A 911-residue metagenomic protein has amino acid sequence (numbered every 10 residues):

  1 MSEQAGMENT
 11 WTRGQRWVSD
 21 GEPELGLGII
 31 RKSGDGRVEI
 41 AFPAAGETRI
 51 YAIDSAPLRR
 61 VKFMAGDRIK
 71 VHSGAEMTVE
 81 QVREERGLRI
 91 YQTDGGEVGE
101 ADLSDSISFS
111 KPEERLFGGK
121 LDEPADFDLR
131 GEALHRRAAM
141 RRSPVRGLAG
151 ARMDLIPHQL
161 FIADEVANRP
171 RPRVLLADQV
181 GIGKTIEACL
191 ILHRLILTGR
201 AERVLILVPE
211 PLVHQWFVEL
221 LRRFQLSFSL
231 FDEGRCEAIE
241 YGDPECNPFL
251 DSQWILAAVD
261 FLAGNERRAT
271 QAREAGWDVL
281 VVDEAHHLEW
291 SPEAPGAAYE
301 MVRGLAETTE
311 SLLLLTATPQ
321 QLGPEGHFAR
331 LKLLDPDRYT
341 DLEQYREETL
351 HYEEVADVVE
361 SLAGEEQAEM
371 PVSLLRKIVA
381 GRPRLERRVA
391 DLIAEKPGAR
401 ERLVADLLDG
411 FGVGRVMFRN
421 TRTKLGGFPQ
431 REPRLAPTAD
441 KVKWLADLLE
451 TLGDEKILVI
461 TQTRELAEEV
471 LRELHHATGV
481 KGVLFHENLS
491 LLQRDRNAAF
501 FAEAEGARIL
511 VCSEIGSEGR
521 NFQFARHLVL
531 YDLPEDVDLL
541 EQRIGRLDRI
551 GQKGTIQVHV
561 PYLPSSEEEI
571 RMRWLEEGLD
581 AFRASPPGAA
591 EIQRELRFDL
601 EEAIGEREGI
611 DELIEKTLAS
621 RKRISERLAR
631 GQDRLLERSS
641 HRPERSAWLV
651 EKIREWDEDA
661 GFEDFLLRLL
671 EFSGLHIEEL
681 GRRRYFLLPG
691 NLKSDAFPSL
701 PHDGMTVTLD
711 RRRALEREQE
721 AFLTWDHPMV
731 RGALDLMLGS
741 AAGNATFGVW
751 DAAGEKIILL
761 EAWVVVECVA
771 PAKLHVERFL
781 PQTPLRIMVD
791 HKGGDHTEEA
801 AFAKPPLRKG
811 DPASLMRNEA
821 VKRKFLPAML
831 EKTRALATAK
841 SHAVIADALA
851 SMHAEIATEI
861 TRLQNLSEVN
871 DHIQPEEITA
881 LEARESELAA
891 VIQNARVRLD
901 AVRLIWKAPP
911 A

Functional and structural regions predicted by a protein language model:
M7-A52, S73-S106: Basic/aromatic-rich interaction segments and small domains that mediate binding to polyanionic partners
R59, M370-A399, F411, N420-G453 (+6 more regions): Charged, non-catalytic accessory extensions
I107-E114, L121-F127, A138-M153, H158 (+7 more regions): SF2 helicase/translocase NTPase motor core, specifically the RecA-like lobe 1 inter-motif segment between Walker
R152-P172, T438-K441: N-terminal pre-P-loop "Q-motif" helix
R171-I191: Walker A/P-loop
E245, D251, I255-W277, E293-E310 (+3 more regions): Inter-lobe coupling linker of SF2 helicases/translocases
E274-A363, S517, V529-Q542, R546-I556: Signature of the SF2 helicase/ATPase Hel1-core->accessory helical subdomain module
L547-E576: Conserved segment of the helicase C-terminal RecA-like domain
